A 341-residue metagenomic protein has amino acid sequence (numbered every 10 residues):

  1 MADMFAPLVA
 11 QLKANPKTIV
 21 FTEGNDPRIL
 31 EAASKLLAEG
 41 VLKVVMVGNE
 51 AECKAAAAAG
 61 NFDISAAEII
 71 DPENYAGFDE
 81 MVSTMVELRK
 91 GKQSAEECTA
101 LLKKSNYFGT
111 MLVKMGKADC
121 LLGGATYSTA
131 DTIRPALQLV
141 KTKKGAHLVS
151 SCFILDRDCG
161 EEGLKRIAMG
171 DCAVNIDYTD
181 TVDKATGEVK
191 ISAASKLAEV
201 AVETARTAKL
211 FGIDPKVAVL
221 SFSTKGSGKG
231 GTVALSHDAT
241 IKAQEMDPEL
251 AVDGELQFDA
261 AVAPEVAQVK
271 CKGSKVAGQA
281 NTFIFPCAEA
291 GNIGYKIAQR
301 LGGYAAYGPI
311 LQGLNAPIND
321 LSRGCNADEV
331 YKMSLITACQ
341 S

Functional and structural regions predicted by a protein language model:
M1-A277, N281-S341: Anion-binding alpha/beta catalytic cores of soluble intermediary-metabolism enzymes, centered on
